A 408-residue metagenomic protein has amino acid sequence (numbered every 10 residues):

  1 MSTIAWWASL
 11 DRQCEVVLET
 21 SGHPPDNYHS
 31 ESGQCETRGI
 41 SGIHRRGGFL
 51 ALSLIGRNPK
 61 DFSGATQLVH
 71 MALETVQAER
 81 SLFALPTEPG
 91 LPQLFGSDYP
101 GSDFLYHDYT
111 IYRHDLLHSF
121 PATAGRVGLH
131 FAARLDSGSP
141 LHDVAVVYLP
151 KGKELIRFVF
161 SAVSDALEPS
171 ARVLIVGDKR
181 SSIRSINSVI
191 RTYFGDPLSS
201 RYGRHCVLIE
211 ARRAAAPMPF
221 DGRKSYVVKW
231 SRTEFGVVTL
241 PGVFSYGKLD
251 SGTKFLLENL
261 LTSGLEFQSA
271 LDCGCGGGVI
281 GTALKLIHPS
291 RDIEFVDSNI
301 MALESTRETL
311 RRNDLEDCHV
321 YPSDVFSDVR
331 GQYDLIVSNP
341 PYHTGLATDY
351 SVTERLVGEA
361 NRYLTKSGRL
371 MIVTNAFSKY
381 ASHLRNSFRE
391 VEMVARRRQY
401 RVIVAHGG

Functional and structural regions predicted by a protein language model:
T3-L18, Y28, G39-V207: N-terminal accessory segments
G22-H23, S338: Selective for proline/serine-rich intrinsically disordered segments in cytosolic/nuclear regulatory regions
H23-P25, H29: Low-complexity, intrinsically disordered short segments enriched for Gly/Pro and polybasic residues
G48-V127, S251-S338: Conserved SAM/SAH cofactor-binding pocket of Class I
L149-S225, S231-L265, C275-G408: S-adenosylmethionine
